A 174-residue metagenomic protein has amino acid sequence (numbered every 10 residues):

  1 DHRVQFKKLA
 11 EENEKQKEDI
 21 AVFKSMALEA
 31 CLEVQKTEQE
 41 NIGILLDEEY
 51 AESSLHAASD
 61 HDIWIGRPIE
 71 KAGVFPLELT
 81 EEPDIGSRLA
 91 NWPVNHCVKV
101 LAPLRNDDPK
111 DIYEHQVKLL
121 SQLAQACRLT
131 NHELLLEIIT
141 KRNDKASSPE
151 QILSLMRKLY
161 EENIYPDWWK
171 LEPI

Functional and structural regions predicted by a protein language model:
D1, E137, W169: Conserved, mostly hydrophobic/aromatic
D1-K110, Y165: Alpha/beta catalytic barrel-like cores
M26-E29, H115-L129, Q151-K158: Alpha-helical scaffolding segments of alpha/beta enzyme cores, especially the outer helices of TIM-barrel or partial
W64-A72, P149-E161: Acidic, His- and aromatic-enriched active-site or binding-groove loops in soluble protein domains that engage sugars
K99-L104, L134-T140, P173: Short, structured patches in soluble enzyme cores that scaffold and shape functional sites
D107-K118, K145-E150: Active-site glycine- and acidic-residue-rich loops that bind and position anionic ligands or nucleotide-like cofactors
S121-S147: Hydrophobic, aromatic-enriched interface-forming segments
K158, E162-I174: Catalytic alpha/beta core domains of metabolic enzymes, predominantly
